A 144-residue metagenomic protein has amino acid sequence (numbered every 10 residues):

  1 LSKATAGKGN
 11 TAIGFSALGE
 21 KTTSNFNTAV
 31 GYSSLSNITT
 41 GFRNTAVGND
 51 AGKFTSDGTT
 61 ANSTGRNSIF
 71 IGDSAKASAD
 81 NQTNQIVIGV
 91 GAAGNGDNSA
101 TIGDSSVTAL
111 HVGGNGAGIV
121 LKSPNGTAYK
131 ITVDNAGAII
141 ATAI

Functional and structural regions predicted by a protein language model:
L1-A117: Glycine- and small/polar-enriched repetitive beta-structure motifs of secreted/surface proteins
N115-I144: Extracellular "spike/adhesin" assembly and maturation modules and analogous cytosolic coiled-coil scaffolds
